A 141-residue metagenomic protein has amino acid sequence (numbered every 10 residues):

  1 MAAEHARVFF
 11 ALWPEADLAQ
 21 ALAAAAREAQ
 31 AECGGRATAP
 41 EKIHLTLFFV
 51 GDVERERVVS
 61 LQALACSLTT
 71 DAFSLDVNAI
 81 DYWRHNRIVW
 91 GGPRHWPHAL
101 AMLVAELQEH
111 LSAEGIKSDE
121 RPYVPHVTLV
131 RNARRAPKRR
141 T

Functional and structural regions predicted by a protein language model:
M1-T141: Histidine-dependent nucleotide/RNA phosphoesterase domain, centered on the 2H-phosphoesterase fold with its duplicated
